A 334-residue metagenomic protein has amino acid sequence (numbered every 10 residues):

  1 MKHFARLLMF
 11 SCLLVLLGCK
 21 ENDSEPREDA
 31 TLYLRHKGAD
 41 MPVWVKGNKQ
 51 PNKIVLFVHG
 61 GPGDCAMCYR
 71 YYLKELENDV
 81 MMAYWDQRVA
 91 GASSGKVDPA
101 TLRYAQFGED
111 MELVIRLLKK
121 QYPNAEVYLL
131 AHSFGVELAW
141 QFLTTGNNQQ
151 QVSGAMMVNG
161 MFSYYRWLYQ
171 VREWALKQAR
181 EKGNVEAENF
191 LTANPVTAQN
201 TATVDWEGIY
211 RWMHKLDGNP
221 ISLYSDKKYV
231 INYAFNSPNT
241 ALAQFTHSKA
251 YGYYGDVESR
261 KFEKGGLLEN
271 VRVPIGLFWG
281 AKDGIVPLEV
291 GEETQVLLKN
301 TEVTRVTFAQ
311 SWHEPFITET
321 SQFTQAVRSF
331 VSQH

Functional and structural regions predicted by a protein language model:
P62-L73: The serine-hydrolase catalytic nucleophile loop
E77-G95: Conserved alpha/beta-hydrolase
G108-E126: Conserved acidic catalytic loop of the alpha/beta-hydrolase fold
A125-Y169: Conserved hydrolase catalytic core segment
E188-G266, V273: Alpha/beta-hydrolase
V271, L277-W279, D283: Short beta-strand/loop motif that positions the catalytic acidic residue of the alpha/beta-hydrolase fold
G284-V290: Conserved alpha/beta-hydrolase "acid-adjacent" motif
S311-T320: Catalytic histidine-centered segment of alpha/beta-hydrolase-like enzymes
